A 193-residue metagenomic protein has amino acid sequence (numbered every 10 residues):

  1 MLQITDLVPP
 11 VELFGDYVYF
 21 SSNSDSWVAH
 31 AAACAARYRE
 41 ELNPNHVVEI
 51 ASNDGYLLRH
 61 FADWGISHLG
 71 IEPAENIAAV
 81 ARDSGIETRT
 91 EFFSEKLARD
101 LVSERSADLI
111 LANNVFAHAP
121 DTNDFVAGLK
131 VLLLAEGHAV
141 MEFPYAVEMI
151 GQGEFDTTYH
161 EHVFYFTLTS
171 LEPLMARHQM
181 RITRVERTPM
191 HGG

Functional and structural regions predicted by a protein language model:
M1-V80: Extended interfacial segments that mediate partner engagement and assembly in macromolecular machines
L42-N43, V102-R105: Glycine-rich phosphate-binding loop signature in dinucleotide/nucleotide-binding domains
G85-D100: Conserved SAM-binding strand-loop segment of SAM-dependent methyltransferases
D108-L111: A conserved beta-strand element that flanks and buttresses the S-adenosyl-L-methionine
V115: Hydrophobic adenine-recognition pocket in adenosine-nucleotide-binding enzymes
N123-V140: A short glycine-rich, Lys/Arg-flanked "PGG" loop and its adjoining helix->strand segment in the class I
A139-F164, L168-S170: Short, glycine-/aromatic-enriched active-site segment of Class I SAM-dependent methyltransferases
M180-M190: Conserved S-adenosyl-L-methionine
